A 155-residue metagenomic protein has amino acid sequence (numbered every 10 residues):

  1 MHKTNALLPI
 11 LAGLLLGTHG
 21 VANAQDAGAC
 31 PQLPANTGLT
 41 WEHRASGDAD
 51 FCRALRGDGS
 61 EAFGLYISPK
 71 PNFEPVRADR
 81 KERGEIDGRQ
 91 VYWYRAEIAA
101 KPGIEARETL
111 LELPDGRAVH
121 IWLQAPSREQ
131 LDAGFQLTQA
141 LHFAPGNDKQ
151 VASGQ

Functional and structural regions predicted by a protein language model:
M1-A6: Positively charged n-region of N-terminal signal peptides that target proteins for export
L8-T18: Bacterial N-terminal signal peptides
H19-A24: Sec/Tat signal peptide C-region and signal peptidase I cleavage site
Q25-P75, K101-G103: Secretory pathway targeting signatures of secreted, lumenal, and periplasmic proteins
G28, L33-W41, V119-Q155: Surface-exposed amphipathic alpha-helical segments
Q32, I67, V76-R80, A106-T109 (+1 more regions): Surface-exposed beta-strand edges and their flanking turn/coil or helix-capping segments
A62-P69, E85, I98, Q139-F143: A general structural signal for short secondary-structure boundary/capping elements
P75-G116, H120, Q124-A125: Signature of long, low-cysteine stretches enriched in small and polar/charged residues
